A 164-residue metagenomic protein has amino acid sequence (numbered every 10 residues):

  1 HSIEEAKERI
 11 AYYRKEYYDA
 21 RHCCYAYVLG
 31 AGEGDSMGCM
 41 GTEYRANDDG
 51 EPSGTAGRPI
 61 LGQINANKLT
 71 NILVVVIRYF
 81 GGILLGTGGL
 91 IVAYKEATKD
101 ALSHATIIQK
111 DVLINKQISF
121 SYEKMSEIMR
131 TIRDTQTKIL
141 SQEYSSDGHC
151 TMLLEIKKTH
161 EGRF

Functional and structural regions predicted by a protein language model:
H1-T55, E161-F164: C-terminal regulatory domains involved in ligand/effector binding and gene-expression control
S2-I3, S121-M125, E155-G162: Helix N-cap motif at beta-to-alpha junctions
C23-Y25, I107-N115, Q142-G148: Interdomain boundary/hinge elements
S53, G57-A66, I77, L90-Y94: Conserved mixed alpha/beta catalytic, RNA-binding, or beta-rich assembly cores of soluble enzyme, regulatory
T70-G81: Glycine- and acidic-rich phosphate- and metal-coordinating loops
K95-L113: Long, charge-dense
I108-K124, M152-E155: Short glycine-/aliphatic-rich beta-strand segments at the starts of folded cytosolic domains
F120-I139, R163: Short amphipathic alpha-helix segments
